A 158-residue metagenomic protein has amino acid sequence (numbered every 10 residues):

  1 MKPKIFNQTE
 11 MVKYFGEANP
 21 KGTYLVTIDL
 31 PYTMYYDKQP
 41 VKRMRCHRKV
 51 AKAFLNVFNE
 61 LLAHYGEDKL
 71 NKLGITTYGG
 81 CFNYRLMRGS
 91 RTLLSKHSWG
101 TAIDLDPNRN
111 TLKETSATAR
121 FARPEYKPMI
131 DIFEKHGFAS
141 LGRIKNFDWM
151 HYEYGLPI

Functional and structural regions predicted by a protein language model:
P3-G74: Active-site acidic/histidine clusters and adjacent loop/turn architecture that either coordinate catalytic ions
E10, G22, Y32, L86 (+2 more regions): Low-complexity, compositionally biased segments
K13, N19, N71, T76-T77 (+4 more regions): Generic detector of intrinsically disordered, low-complexity, polar/charged segments
K13, T23, P31-M34, H64 (+6 more regions): Intrinsically disordered, low-complexity N-terminal regions enriched in serine/proline/glycine with scattered basic
F58-T101: Active-site-adjacent loop/helix surface patches within enzyme catalytic domains that shape the substrate-binding cleft
S90-I158: Catalytic cores and adjacent binding grooves of peptidoglycan-active enzymes
